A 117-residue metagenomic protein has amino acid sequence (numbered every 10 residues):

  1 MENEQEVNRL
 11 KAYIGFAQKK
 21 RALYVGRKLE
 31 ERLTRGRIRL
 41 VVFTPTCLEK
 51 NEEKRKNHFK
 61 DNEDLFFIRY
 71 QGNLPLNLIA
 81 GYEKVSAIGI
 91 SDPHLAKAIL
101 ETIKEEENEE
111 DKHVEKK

Functional and structural regions predicted by a protein language model:
M1-R9: Short, compositionally biased "basic patch" segments
N8-L40: N-terminal first-folded block
K28, T46-C47, Q71-L74, P93: Short, ordered loop/turn segments at secondary-structure junctions
T34-N57, D64-F66: N-terminal positively charged helical leader segments and presequences
N57-V85: Mid-chain, well-packed structural core segment of small domains
N77-E110: C-terminal structural segments of small proteins and small subunits
D111-K117: N-terminal targeting/trafficking signals and adjacent low-complexity tails
